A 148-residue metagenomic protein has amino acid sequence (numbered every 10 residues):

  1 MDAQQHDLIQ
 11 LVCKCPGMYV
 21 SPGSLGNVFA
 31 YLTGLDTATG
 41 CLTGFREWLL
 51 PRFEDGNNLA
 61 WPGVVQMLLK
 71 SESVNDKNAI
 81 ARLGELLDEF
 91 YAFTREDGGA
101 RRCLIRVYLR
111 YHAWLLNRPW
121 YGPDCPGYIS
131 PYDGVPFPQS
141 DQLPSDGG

Functional and structural regions predicted by a protein language model:
M1-D36: Short terminal alpha-helical segments
I9, M18-P22, T39, P51 (+2 more regions): Alpha-helical interaction segments
C13-C15, C41, C103, C125: Generic recognition of cysteine residues
L25, T37, P51-E54, M67 (+4 more regions): A generic structural signal for solvent-exposed, polar alpha-helical segments
T39-C103: Amphipathic protein-protein interaction modules
N75-G148: Short, functional C-terminal segments
